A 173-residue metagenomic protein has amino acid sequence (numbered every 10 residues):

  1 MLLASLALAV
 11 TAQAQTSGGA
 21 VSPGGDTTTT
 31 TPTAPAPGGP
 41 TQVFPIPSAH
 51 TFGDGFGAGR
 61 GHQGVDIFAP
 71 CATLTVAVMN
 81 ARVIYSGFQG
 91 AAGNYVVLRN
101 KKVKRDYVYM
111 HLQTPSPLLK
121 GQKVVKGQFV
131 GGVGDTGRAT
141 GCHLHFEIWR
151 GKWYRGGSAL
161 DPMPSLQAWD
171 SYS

Functional and structural regions predicted by a protein language model:
M1-A9: Bacterial N-terminal signal peptides
A12-N94, K126, D135, A139 (+1 more regions): Surface-exposed, glycine-biased beta-strand/turn segments
F68-A69, P115-L118: Short alpha-helix capping/helix-loop boundary micro-motifs
V78-S116, C142-H143, E147-I148: Zn2+-dependent peptidoglycan hydrolase active-site motif and core
K104-D106, G156-A159: Short, mixed charged/polar active-site loops that provide acid/base catalysis or chelate metal/phosphate cofactors
P117-G141: Beta-rich strand-turn-strand
W149-W153: Short coil/turn motifs at secondary-structure junctions
